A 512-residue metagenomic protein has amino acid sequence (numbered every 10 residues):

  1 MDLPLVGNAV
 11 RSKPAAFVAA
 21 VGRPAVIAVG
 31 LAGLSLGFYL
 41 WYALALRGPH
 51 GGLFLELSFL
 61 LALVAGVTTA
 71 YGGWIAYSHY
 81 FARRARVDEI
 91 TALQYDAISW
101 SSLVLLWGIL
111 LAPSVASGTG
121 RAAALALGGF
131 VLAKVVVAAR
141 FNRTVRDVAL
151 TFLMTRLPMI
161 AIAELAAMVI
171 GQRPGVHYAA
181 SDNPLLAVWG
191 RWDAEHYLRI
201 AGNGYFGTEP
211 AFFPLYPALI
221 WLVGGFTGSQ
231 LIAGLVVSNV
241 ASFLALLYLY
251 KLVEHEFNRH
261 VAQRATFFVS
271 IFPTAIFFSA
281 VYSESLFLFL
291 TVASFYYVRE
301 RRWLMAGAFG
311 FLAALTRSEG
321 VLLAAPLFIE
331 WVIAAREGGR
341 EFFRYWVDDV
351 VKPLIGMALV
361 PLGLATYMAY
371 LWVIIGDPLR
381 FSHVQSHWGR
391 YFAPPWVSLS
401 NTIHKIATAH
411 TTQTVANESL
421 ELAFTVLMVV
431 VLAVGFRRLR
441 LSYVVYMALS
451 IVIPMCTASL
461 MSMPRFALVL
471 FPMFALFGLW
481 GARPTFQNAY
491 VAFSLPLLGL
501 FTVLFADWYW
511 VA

Functional and structural regions predicted by a protein language model:
F38-L46, T155-G175, V188-W189, L312-A313 (+4 more regions): Membrane-lumen/periplasm interface segments of specific transmembrane helices in polyprenyl phosphate-linked
V67-R86, V131-V135, K405-T408, N417-P454 (+1 more regions): Hydrophobic, aromatic-rich transmembrane alpha-helices and their immediate juxtamembrane boundary segments
L105-P113, S270, T274-F277, T291-Y296 (+3 more regions): Membrane-interface alpha helices of multi-pass inner-membrane proteins
V188-G228, W396-T402: Short hydrophobic/aromatic helix or loop-helix immediately within or flanking a transmembrane segment in polytopic
W221-L222, A233-E256, V429-V434: Transmembrane-helix motifs of polytopic, lipid-linked glycan transferases
I232-A233, L249-I271, M305, L441-V445: Transmembrane-helix signature of polytopic, membrane-embedded enzymes that assemble or transfer cell-envelope glycans
F257-R259, S294-M305, A335-E337: Membrane-interface transmembrane helices that cradle and orient dolichyl/undecaprenyl
A280-L286, M463: Short acidic/glycine- and proline-prone juxtamembrane loop motifs at membrane-interface regions of multi-pass membrane
